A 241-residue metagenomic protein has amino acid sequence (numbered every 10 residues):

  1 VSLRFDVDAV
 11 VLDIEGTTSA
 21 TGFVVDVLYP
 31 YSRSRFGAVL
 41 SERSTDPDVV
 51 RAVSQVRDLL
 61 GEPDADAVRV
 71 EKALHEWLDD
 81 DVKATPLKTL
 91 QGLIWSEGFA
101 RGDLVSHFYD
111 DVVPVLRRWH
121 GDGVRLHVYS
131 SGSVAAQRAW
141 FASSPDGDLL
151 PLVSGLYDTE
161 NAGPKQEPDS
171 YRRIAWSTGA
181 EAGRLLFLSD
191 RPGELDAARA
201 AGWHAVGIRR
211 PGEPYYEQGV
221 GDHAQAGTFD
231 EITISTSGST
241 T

Functional and structural regions predicted by a protein language model:
V1-V7, S154-T241: Asp-based, Mg2+/Mn2+-dependent phosphohydrolase catalytic module
L3-D26: Asp-based phosphoryl-transfer active-site loop
I14, Y129-S133, D190: Short, well-ordered beta-to-alpha junction loops that form the rim of enzyme active sites and present histidine/acidic
T18-G22, A135-R138, D196, P214-Y216: Short catalytic/ligand-binding loop motif for oxyanion handling, primarily in non-cytosolic enzymes, centered on
G22-E76: Conserved phosphoryl-transfer catalytic core
L60-D110: Metal-dependent phosphoesterase signature
G92, R101-P145: Substrate-recognition element of Asp-dependent hydrolases with the DxDx(T/V) motif
S96-L104, L149-G163: Glycine-rich phosphate-binding "P-loop"
